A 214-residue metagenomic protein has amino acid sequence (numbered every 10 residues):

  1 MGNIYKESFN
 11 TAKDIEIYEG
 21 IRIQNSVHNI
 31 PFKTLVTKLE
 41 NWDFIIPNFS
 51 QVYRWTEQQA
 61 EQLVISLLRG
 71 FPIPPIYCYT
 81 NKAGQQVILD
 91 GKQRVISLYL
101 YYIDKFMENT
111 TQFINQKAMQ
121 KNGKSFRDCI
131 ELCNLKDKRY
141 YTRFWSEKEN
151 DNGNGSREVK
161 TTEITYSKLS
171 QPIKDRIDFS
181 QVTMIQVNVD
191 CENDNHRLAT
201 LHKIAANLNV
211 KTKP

Functional and structural regions predicted by a protein language model:
M1-V27: N-terminal extension/subdomain marker
N3-T11, P31-N41, Q171-D178: Short, compositionally biased low-complexity segments
Y18-S26, N48-V52, T56, A60-P214: Basic- and aromatic-enriched surface patches that contact anionic nucleotides/nucleic acids
E40-N48: A short, surface-exposed helix-loop junction/capping segment
